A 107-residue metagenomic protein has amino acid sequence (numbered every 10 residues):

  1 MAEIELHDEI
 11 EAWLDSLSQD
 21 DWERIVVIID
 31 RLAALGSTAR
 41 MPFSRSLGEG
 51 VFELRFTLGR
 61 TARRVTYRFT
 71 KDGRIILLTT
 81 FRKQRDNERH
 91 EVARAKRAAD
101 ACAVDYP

Functional and structural regions predicted by a protein language model:
M1-A62, K71-I75, F81-P107: Basic, Lys/Arg-enriched alpha-helical interface segments
